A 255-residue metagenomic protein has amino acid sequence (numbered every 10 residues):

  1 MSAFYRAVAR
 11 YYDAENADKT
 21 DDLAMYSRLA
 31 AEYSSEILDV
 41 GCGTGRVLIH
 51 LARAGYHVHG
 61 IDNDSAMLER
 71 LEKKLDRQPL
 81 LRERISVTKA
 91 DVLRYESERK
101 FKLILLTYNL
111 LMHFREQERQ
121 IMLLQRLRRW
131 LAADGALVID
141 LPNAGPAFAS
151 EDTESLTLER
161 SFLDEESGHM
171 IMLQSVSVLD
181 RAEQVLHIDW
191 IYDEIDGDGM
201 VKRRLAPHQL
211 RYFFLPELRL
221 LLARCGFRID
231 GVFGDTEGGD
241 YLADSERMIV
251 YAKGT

Functional and structural regions predicted by a protein language model:
M1-S35, R46: Conserved class I S-adenosyl-L-methionine
G41-G43: Class I SAM-dependent methyltransferase "Motif I" SAM/SAH-binding loop
I49-R94: Class I SAM-dependent methyltransferase SAM/SAH-binding core
E96-L103: A short acidic, Gly/Pro-enriched loop at the edge of an enzyme's catalytic core that lines a small-molecule cofactor
L105-T107: A conserved beta-strand element that flanks and buttresses the S-adenosyl-L-methionine
I121-A133: A short glycine-rich, Lys/Arg-flanked "PGG" loop and its adjoining helix->strand segment in the class I
V138-R219: SAM-dependent methyltransferase
Q209-T255: C-terminal lobe and adjacent flexible extensions of AdoMet/dcAdoMet transferase-like proteins
